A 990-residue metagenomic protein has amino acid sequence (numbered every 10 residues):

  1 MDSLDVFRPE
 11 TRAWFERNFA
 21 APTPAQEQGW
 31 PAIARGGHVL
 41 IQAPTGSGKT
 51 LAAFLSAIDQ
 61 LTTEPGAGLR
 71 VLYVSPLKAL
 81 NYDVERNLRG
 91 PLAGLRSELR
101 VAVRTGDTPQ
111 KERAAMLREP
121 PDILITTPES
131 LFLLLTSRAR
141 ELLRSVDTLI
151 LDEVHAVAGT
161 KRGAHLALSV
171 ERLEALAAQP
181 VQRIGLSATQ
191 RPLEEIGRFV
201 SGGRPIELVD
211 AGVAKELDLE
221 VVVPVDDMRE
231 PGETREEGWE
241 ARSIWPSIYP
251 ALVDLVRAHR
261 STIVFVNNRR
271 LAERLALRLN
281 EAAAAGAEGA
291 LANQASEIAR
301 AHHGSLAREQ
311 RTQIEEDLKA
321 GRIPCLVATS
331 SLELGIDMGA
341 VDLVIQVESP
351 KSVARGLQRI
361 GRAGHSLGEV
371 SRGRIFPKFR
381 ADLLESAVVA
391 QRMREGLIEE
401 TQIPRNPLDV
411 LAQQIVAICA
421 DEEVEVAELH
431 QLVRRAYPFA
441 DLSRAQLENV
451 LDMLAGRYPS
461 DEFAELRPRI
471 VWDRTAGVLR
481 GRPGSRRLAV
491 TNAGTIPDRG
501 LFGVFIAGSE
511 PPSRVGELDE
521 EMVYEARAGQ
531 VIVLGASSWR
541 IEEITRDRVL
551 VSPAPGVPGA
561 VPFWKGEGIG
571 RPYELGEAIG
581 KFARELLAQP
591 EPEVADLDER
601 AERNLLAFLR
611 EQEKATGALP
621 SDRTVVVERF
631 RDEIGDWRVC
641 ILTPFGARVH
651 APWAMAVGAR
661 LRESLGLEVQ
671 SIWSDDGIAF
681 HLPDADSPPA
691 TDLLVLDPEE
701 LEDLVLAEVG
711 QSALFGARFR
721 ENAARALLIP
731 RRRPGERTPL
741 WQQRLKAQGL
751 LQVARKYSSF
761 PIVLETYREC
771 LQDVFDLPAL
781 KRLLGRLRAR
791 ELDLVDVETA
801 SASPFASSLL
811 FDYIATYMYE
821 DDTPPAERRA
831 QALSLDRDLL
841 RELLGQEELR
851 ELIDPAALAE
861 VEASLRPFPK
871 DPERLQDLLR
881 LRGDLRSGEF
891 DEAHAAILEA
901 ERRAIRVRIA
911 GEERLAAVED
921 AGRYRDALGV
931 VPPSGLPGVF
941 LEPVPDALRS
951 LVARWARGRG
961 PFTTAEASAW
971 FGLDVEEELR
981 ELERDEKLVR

Functional and structural regions predicted by a protein language model:
M1-S3, F7-R17, A21-Q28, A34-I41 (+2 more regions): Helicase motor core with emphasis on the C-terminal RecA-like subdomain
I33, I496-D498, A526, I532: Short, well-ordered loop/turn sites that connect or cap secondary structure elements
V146, V154, H302-L306, L318 (+5 more regions): Catalytic cores of nucleotide-enabled group-transfer and carboxylate-activating enzymes in metabolic and assembly-line
E195, E237-P246, P468-V523: A contiguous, basic/glycine-rich beta-loop/short-helix subdomain that forms a polymer-engagement track
T312-E316, A320-P324, A528-I532, S538-R540 (+3 more regions): A conserved hydrophobic secondary-structure block that centers on an alpha-helix together with its immediately flanking
H430-L501, P562-F563, E567-V944, R949 (+2 more regions): Extended, highly charged accessory segments
T545-P562: Short, solvent-exposed secondary-structure boundary/capping segments
